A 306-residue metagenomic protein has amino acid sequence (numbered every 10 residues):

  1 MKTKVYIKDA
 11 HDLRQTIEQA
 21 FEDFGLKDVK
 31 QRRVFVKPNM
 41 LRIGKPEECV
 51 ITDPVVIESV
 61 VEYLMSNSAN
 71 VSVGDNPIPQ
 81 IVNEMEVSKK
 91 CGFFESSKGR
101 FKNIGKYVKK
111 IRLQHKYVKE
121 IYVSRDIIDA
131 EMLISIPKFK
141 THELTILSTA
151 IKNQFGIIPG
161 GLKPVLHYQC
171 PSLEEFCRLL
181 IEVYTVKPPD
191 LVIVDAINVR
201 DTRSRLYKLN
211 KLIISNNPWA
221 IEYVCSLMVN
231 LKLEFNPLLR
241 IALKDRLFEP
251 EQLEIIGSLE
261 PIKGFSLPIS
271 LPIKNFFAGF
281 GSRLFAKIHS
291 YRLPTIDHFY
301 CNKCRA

Functional and structural regions predicted by a protein language model:
M1-A306: N-terminal and secondary-structure boundary signal
